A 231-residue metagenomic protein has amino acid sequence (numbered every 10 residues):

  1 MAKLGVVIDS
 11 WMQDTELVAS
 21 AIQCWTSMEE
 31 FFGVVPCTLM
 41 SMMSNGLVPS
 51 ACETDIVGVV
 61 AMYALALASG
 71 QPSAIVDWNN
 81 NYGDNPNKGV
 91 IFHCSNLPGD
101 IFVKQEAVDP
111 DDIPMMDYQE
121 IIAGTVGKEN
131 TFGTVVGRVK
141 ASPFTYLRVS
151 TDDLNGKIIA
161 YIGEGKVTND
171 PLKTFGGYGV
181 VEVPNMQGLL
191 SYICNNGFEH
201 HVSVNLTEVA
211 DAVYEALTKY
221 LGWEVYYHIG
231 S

Functional and structural regions predicted by a protein language model:
M1-G33: A charged, amphipathic alpha-helical module
K3-V6, S10, A64, W223-G230: Non-catalytic structural scaffold of enzyme domains
T15-E16, Q23, Q71-N79, Y226-S231: Flexible, glycine/charged-enriched surface loops at secondary-structure junctions
A21-E30, N80-G83, V209-D211: Gly/Ser/Thr-rich loops at beta-strand to alpha-helix junctions that form or flank small-molecule/cofactor-binding
E30-P36, P86-V90: Short acidic, glycine/serine/threonine-rich loops at helix termini
F32-S50: A short, gly/pro- and small-residue-rich
L47-N169: C-terminal catalytic subdomain
E120-S231: Extended hydrophobic packing segments that form well-structured cores
